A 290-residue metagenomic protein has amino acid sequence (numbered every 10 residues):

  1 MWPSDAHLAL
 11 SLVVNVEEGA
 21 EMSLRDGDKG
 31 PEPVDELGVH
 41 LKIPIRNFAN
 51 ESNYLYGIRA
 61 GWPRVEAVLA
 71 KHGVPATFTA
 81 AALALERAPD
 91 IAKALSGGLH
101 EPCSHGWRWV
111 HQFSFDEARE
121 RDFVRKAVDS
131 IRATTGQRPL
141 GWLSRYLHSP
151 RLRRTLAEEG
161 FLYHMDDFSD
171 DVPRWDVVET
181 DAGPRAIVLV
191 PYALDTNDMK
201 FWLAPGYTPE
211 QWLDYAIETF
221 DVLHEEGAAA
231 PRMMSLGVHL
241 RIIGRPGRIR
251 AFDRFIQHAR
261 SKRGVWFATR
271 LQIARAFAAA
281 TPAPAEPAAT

Functional and structural regions predicted by a protein language model:
M1-V188, L213-L236, I242-T290: Catalytic alpha-helical scaffold of carbohydrate-active enzymes acting on polysaccharides/glycoconjugates
L189-V222: A conserved mid-domain beta-alpha-beta active-site/ligand-binding segment of alpha/beta enzyme cores
